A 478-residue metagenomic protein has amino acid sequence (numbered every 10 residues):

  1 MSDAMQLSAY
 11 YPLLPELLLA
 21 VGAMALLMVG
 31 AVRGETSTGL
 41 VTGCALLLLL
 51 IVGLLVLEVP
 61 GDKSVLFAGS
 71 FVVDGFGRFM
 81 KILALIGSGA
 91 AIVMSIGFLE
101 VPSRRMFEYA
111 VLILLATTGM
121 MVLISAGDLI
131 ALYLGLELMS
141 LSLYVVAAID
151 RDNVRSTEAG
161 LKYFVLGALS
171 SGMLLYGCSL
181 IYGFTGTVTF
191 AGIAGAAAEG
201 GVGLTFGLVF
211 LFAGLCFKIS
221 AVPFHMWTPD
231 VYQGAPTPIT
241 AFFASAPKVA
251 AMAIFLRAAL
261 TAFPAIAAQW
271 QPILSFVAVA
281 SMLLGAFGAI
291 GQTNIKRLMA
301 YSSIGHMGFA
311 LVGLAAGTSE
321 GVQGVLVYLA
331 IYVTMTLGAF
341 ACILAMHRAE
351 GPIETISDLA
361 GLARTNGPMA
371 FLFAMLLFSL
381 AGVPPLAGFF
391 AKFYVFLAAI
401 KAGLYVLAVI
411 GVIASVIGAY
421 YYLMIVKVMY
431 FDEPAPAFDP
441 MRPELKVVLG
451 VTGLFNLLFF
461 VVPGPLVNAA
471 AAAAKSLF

Functional and structural regions predicted by a protein language model:
M1-F478: Alpha-helical transmembrane segments of multi-pass membrane proteins predominantly involved in bioenergetics
